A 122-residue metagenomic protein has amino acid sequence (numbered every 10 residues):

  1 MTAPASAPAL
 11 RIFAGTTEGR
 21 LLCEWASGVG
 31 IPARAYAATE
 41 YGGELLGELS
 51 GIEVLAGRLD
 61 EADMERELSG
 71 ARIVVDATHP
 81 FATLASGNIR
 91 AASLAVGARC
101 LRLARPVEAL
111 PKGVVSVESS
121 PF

Functional and structural regions predicted by a protein language model:
M1-A9: Short, low-complexity, intrinsically disordered N-terminal peptides in bacterial proteins
L10-T39: N-terminal basic/disordered segments at the start of proteins
G19-R20, Y41-L46, L84: Short, charged/polar "capping" segments at the starts of alpha-helices and the immediately preceding loops
A26, G47, A92-S93: A generic structural signal for well-ordered alpha-helical segments
P32-A37, E53-V54, G97-L101: Short hydrophobic/aromatic-enriched beta-strand-loop microsegments
A37-E44, L103-E108: Short, polar loop motifs at secondary-structure junctions
L49-E67: Glycine-rich, highly charged phosphate/nucleotide-binding loops
E65-F122: Glycine/small-residue-rich loop that forms an oxyanion/phosphate-binding "nest" at active or ligand-binding sites
